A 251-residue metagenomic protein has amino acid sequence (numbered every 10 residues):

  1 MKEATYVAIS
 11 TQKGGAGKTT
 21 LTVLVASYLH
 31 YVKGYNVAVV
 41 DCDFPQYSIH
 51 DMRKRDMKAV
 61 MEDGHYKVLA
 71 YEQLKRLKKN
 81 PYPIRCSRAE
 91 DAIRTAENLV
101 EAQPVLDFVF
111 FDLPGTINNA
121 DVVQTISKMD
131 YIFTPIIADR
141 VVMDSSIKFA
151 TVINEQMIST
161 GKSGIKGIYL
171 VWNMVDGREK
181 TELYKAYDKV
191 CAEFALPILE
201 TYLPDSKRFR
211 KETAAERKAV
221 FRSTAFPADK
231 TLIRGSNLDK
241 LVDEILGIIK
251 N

Functional and structural regions predicted by a protein language model:
M1-Q12: Extreme N-terminal, non-catalytic leader segments that precede Walker-type/kinase nucleotide-binding cores
S10-A16, Y31-V109: P-loop/Walker-type NTP enzyme "switch/lid" segment
T20-L21: Hydrophobic positions on the alpha1 helix immediately C-terminal to the Walker A/P-loop
L24-Y28: Active-site signature of alpha/beta-hydrolase-fold catalytic machinery across serine- and Asp/Cys-nucleophile hydrolases
A120-R140: Inter-motif core of Ras-like GTPase G domains
S146-K162: Conserved C-terminal guanine-recognition region of P-loop GTPase G domains, centered on the G4
M174-S223: Beta-strand-loop-alpha "switch" segments that mediate conformational coupling across diverse proteins
V220-N251: NTP-binding/hydrolysis catalytic cores, primarily Walker-type P-loop NTPases
